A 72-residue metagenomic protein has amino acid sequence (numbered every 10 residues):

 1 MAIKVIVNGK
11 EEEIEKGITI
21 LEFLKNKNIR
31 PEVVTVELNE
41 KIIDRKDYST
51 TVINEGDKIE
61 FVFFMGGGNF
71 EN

Functional and structural regions predicted by a protein language model:
M1-V5: Short structural boundary motif marking the start of a folded domain
I6-V7, E13-I43, D47-Y48, F64: Compact, glycine-rich, soluble single-domain proteins
G56-I59: Loop/turn positions that initiate beta-strands
G66-N72: Short, Lys/Arg- and Gly-enriched loop/turn segments at beta-strand edges
